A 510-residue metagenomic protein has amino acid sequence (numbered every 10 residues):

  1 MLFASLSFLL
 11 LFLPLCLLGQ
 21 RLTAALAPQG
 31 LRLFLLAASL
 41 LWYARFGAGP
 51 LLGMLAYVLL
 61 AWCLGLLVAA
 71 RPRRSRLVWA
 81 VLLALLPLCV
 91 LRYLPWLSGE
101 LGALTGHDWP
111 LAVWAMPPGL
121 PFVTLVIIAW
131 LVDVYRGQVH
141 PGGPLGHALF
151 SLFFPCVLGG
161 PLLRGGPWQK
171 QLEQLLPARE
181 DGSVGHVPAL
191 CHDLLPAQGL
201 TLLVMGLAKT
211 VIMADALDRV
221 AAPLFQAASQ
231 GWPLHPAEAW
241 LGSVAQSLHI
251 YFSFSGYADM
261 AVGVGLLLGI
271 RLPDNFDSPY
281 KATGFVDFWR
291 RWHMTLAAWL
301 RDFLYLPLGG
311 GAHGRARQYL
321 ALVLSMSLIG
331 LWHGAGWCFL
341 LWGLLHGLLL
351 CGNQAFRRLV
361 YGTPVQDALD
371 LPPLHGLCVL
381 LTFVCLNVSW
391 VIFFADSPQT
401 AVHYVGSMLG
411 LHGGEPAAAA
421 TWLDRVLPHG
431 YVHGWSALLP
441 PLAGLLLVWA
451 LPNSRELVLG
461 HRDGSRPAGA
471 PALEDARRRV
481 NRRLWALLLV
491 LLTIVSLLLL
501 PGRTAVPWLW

Functional and structural regions predicted by a protein language model:
M1-W510: Membrane-embedded transmembrane alpha-helical bundles that form the catalytic cores of multi-pass lipid-modifying
